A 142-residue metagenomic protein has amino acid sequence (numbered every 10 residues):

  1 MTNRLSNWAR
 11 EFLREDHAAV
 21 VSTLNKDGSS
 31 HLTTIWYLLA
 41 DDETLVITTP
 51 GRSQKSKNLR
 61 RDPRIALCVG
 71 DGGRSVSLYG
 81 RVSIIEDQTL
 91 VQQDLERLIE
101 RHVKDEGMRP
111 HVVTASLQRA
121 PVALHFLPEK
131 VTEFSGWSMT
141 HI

Functional and structural regions predicted by a protein language model:
M1-A18, I142: Extreme N-terminal tail/first-helix region
M1-S6, T33-V46, T132-G136: Charged, low-complexity, helix/coiled-coil-prone segments
L5-W8, L32-T34, R52, P110-V112: A generic local structural motif
L13-R14, R60-R61, L117-Q118: Alpha-helix boundary recognition
D16-G51, L59, I65-C68, S77-Y79: Short beta-strand segments
R74-I142: Charged, gly/pro-rich active-site loop segments
